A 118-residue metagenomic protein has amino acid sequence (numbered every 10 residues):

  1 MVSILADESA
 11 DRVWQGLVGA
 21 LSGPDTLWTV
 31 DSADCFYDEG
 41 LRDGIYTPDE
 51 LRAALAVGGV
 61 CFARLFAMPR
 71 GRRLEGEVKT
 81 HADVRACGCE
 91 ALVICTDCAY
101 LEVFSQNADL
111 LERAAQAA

Functional and structural regions predicted by a protein language model:
M1-L21: Short, extreme N-terminal segment that most often corresponds to the first beta-strand
A6-A10, G44, G58, N107: Intrinsic-disorder-associated interaction segments
S9-Q15, D38, R73-L74, E102 (+1 more regions): Short, surface-exposed beta-strand/loop "edge" segments at domain boundaries and coil↔beta transitions
L17-S22, L55, A118: Hydrophobic, Leu/Ile/Phe/Ala-enriched alpha-helical segments that form helix-helix packing faces
A33-I94: Surface-exposed, low-hydrophobicity interaction/linker segments
D83-A118: Short, compact, well-ordered microdomains
